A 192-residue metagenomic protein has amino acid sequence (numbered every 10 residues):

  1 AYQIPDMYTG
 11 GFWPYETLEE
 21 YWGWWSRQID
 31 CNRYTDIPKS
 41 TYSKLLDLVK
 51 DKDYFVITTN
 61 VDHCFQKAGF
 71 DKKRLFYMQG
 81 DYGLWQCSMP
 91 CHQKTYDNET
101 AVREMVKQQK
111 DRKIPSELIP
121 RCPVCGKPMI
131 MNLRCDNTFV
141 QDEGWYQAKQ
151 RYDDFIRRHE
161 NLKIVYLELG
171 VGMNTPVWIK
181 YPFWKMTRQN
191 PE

Functional and structural regions predicted by a protein language model:
A1-E192: Conserved catalytic alpha/beta core of Sir2/sirtuin-type deacylases, generalized to analogous enzyme cores that bind
